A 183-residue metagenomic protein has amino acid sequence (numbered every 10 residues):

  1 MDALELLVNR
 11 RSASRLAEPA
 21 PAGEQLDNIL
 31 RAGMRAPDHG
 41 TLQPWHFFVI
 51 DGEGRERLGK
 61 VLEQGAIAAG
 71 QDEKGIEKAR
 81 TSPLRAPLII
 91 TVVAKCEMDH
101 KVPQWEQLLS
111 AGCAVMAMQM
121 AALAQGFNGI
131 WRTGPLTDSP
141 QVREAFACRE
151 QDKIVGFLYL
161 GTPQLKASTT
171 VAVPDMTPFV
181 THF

Functional and structural regions predicted by a protein language model:
M1-R85, H182-F183: N-terminal amphipathic, basic helical "cap/leader" segment at the start of enzyme domains
A3-S12, I154-F183: C-terminal helix-cap and adjacent tail motif
G33, I90, C96-A145: Small-aliphatic-rich amphipathic alpha-helix that forms the alpha element of a beta-alpha
G52, G59, Q141-V142, C148: Short Asp/Glu-rich motifs
G65-A66, A147-E150: Short, hinge-like loop/turn segments at secondary-structure boundaries
P87-T91, G156: Structural motif
